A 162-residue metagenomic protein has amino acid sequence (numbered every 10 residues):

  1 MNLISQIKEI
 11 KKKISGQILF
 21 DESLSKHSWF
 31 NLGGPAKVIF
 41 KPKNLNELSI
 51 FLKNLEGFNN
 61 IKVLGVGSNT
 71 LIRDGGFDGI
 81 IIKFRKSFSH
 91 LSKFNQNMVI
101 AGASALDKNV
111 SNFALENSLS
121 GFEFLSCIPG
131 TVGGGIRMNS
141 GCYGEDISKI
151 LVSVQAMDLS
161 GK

Functional and structural regions predicted by a protein language model:
N2-V132: Anion-binding (especially nucleotide phosphate/pyrophosphate-binding) glycine-rich loop and adjoining beta-alpha core
E123-L125, G134-K162: FAD-binding subdomain of flavoenzyme oxidoreductases
